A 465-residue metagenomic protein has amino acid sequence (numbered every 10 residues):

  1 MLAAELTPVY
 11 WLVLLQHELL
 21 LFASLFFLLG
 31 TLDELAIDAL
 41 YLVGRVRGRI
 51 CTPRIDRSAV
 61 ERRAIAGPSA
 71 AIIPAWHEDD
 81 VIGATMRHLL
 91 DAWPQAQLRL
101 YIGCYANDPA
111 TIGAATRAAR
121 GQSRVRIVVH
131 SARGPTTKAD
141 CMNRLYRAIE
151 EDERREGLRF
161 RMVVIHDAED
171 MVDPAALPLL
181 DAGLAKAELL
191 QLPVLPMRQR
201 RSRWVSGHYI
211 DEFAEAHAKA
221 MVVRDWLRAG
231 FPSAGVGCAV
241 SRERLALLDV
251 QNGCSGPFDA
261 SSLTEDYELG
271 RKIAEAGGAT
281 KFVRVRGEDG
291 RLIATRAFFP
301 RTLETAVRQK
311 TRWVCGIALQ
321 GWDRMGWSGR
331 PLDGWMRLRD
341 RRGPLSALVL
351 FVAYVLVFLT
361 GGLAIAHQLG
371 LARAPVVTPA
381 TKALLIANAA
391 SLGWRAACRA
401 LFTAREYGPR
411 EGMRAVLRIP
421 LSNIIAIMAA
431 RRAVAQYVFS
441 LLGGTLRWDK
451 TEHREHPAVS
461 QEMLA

Functional and structural regions predicted by a protein language model:
M1-R63, Q436-L442, L464: N-terminal membrane-anchoring/stem segments of glycan-assembly enzymes
L6-A23, E304, L332-S346, A374-L384 (+1 more regions): Membrane-interface helix-boundary signature
Y41-V43, E61, R342-S440: Membrane-embedded multi-pass helical conduit in multi-pass membrane proteins, especially envelope-biosynthetic
I50-D289, I293-A318, A465: Internal catalytic domains of large membrane-associated glycosyltransferases
A66-I72, D80-V81, P331-A353, L421: Loop-to-transmembrane boundary segments
M86-C104, A374-V377, G444-A465: Hydrophobic alpha-helical transmembrane segments and immediately flanking/interface helices in integral membrane
R301-T305, Q309, W313-R324, R414-S460: Membrane-proximal soluble regions of multi-pass membrane proteins
G321-W335: Non-transmembrane, extramembrane segments of multi-pass ion/lipid transporters
